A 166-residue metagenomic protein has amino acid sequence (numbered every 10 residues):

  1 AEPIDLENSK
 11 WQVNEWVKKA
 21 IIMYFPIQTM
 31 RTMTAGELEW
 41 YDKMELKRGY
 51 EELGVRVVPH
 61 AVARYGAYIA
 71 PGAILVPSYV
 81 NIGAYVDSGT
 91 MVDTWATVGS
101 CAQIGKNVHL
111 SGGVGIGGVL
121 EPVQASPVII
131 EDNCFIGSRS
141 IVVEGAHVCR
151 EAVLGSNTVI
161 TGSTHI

Functional and structural regions predicted by a protein language model:
A1-V55: Terminal amphipathic alpha-helical/low-complexity segments used for targeting or macromolecular assembly
V55-I166: Structural signal for interior beta-strand "rungs" in well-ordered beta-sheet cores of soluble enzyme domains
